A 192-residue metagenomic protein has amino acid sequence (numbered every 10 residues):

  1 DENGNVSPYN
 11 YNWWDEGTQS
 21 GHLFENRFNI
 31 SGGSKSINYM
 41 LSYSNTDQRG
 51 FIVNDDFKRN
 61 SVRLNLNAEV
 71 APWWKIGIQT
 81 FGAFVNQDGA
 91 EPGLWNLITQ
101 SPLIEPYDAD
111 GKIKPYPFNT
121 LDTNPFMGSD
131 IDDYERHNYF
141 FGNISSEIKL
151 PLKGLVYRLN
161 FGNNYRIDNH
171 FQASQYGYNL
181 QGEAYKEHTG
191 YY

Functional and structural regions predicted by a protein language model:
G4-S44, Q48-D55, S61-Y139, H170 (+2 more regions): Flexible loop and strand-edge segments within Gram-negative outer membrane beta-barrel domains
L41, I78, I144, Y157-L159: Membrane-embedded beta-strand positions of outer-membrane beta-barrel proteins
V62-R63, V156, N160-G162: Transmembrane beta-barrel domains of bacterial outer-membrane proteins
G142-L150, F161-Y165: Alpha-helical support elements that line or immediately flank enzyme active sites and cofactor-binding pockets
S174-Y176: Short Gly/aromatic-enriched secondary-structure transition segments
